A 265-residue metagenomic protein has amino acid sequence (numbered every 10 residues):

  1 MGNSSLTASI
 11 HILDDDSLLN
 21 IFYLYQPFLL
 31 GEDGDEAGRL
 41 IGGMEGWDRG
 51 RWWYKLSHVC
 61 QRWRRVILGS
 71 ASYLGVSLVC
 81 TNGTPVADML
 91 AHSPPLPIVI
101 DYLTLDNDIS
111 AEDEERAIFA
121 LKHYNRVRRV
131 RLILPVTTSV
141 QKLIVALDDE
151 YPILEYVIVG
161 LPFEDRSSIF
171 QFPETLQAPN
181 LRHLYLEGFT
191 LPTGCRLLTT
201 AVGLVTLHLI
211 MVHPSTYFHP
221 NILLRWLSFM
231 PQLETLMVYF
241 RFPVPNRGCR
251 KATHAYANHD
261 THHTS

Functional and structural regions predicted by a protein language model:
G2-L143, Y185, T193-G194: Hydrophobic regular-secondary-structure patch
T81-L90, D106-S265: Leucine-rich repeat
